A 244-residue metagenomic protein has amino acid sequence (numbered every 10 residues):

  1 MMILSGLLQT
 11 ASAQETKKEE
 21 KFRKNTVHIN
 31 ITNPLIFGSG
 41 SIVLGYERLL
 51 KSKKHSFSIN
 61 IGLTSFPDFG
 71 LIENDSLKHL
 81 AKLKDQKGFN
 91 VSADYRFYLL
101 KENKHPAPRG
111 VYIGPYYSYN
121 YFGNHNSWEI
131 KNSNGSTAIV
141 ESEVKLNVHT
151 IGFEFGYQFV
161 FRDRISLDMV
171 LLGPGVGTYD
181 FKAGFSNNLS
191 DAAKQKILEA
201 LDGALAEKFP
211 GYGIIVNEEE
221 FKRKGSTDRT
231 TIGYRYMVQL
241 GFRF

Functional and structural regions predicted by a protein language model:
M1-K17, L240-F244: Bacterial Sec-dependent N-terminal signal peptides
E15-K24, K51-S56, L100-G110, F161-L167: Short loop/turn motifs that connect adjacent beta-strands in outer-membrane beta-barrel proteins
K21-I42, S56-T64: Transmembrane beta-strand segments that form the barrel wall of outer-membrane beta-barrel proteins
F22-N25, N30-P34, G45-R48, L146-N147 (+3 more regions): Transmembrane beta-barrel domains of bacterial outer-membrane proteins
N25-I29, H55-I61, V91, R109-Y117 (+3 more regions): Transmembrane beta-strands of outer-membrane beta-barrel proteins
N30-P34, F66-N90, N120-V148, V176-T231 (+1 more regions): Extracellular/periplasm-exposed beta-strand and loop segments of Gram-negative cell-envelope proteins, dominated by
R48-L50, L63, F97-L99, Y157-F159 (+2 more regions): Residue-level signature of outer-membrane beta-barrel architecture
S92, R96, T230-F244: Outer-membrane beta-barrel "beta-signal"
